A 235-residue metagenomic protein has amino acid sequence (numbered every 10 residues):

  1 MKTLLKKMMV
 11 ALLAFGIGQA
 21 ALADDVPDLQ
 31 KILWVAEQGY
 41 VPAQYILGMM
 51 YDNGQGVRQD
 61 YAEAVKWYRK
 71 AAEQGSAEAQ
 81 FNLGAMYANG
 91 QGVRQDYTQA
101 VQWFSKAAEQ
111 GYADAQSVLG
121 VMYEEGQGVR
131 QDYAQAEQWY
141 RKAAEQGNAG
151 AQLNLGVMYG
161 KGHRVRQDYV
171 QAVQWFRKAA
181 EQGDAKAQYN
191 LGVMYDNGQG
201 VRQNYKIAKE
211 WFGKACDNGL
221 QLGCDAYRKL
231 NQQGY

Functional and structural regions predicted by a protein language model:
M1-K7: Positively charged n-region of N-terminal signal peptides that target proteins for export
K7-G18: Bacterial N-terminal signal peptides
V10, K209, G213-Y235: Terminal, low-structured helical/coil segments at or just beyond the last alpha-helical repeat
L22-N53: N-terminal segments that cap or nucleate solenoid repeat domains
E37-Y40, N53-Q55, D60, E73-S76 (+14 more regions): Short helix-capping/linker turns of helical repeat alpha-solenoids
I46-N53, N82-N89, V118-E125, N154-K161 (+2 more regions): Hydrophobic face of amphipathic alpha-helices that form TPR/SEL1-like repeat modules and related alpha-solenoid
